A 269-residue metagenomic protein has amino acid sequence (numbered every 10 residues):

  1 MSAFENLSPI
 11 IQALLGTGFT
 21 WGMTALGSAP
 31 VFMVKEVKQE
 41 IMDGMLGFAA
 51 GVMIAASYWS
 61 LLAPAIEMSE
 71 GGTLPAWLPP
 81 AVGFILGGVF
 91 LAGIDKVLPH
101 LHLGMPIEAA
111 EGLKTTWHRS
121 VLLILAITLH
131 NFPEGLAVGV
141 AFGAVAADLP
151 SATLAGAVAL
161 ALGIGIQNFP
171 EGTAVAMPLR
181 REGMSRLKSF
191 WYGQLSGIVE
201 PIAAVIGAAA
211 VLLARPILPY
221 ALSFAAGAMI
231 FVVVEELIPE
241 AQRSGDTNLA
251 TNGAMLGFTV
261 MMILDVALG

Functional and structural regions predicted by a protein language model:
M1-G269: Intrinsically disordered, metal-sensing/regulatory segments
